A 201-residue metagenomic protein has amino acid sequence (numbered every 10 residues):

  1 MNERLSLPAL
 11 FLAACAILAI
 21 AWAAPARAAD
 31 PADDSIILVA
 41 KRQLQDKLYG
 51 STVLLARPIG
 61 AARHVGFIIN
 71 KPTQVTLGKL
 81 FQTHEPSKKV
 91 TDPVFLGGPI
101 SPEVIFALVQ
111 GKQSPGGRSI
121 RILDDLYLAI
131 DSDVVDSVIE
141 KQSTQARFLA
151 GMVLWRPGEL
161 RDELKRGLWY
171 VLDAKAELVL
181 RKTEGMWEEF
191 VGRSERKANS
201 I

Functional and structural regions predicted by a protein language model:
M1-L5: N-terminal secretory signal peptides that target proteins for export/translocation
A9-A21: Bacterial N-terminal signal peptides
L18-D30: Bacterial Sec-dependent signal peptides at the C-terminal "C-region" and cleavage site
R27-I201: A short aromatic-anchored loop/beta-hairpin motif
